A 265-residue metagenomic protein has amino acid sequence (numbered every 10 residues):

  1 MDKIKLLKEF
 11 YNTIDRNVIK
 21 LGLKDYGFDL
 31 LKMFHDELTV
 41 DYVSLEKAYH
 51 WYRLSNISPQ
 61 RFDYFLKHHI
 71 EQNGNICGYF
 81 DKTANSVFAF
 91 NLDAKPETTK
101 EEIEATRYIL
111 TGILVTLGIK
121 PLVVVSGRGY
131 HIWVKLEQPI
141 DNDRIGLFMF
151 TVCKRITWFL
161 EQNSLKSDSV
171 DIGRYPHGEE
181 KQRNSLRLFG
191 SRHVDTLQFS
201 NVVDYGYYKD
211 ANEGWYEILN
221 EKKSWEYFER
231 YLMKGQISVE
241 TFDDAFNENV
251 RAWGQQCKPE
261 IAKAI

Functional and structural regions predicted by a protein language model:
M1-V87, A94-K100, E104-T106, K166-S167 (+4 more regions): DNA replication initiation on ssDNA origins
N75-R107, E137-I265: DNA replication initiation modules
I76, G118-V123: A short linear hydrophobic-aromatic micro-motif
S86, L117-I119, R128, N184: Core residues of folded domains in eukaryotic genome-function proteins
T111: Conserved catalytic core of nucleotide polymerization and phosphodiester-bond processing enzymes
L114-I119, L160: Short secondary-structure junctions
V123-H131: Short, conserved phosphate-binding/catalytic loop or strand-edge motifs used in phosphoryl-/nucleotidyl-transfer
V134: Conserved PLP-binding active-site segment of the aspartate aminotransferase-like
